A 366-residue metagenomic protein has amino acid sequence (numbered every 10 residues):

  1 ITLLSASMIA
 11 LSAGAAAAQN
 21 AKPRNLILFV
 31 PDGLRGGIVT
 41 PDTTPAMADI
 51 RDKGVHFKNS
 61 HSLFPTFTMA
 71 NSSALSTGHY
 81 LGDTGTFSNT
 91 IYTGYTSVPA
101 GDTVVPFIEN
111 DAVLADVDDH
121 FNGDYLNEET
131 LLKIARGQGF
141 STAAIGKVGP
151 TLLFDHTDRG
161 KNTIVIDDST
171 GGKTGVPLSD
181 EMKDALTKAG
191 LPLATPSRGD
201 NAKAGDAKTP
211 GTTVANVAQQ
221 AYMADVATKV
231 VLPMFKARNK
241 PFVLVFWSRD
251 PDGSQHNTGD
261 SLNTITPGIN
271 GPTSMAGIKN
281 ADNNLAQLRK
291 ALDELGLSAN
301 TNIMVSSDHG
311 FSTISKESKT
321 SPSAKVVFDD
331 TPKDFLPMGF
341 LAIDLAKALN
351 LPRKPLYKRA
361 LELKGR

Functional and structural regions predicted by a protein language model:
I1-A16: Gram-negative bacterial Sec-dependent N-terminal signal peptides
P23-R35, D49-R51, L75, A135 (+4 more regions): Beta-strand elements within well-structured catalytic alpha/beta cores of enzymes that handle phosphate/sulfate esters
G37-T84, T90, S141-I145: Short, structured active-site-proximal loop/turn typified by the sulfatase FGly-forming signature C/S-X-P-X-R
P65-F67, N89-T103, F107-H120, D158 (+2 more regions): Secreted, luminal/periplasmic, and some membrane-associated catalytic domains that remodel anionic oxygen-ester
L81-T84, T142-A143, R159-R198, I265-N283 (+1 more regions): Acidic, His- and aromatic-enriched active-site or binding-groove loops in soluble protein domains that engage sugars
A115-D184: Catalytic-site neighborhoods of secreted/periplasmic enzymes that process anionic sulfate/phosphate groups
D124-E129, V217-F235: A Trp-anchored, charged/polar loop motif used as the substrate-binding/catalytic surface of acyl/ester-handling
G149, L153-K161, A227-A281, Q287 (+1 more regions): Active-site His/acidic residue clusters
